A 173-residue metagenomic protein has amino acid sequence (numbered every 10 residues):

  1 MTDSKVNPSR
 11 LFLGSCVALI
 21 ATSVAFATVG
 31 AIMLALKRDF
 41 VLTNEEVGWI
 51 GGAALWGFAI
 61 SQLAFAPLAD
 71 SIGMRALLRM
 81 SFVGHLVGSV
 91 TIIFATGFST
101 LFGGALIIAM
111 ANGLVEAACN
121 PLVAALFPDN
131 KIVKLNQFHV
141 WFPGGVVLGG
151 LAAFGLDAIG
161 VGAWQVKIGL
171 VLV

Functional and structural regions predicted by a protein language model:
R10-N44, N120: Extracytoplasmic
S23, A27, A109-A117, V147: Small-residue-rich segments within alpha-helical transmembrane domains of MFS-like 12-TM solute carriers
A27, A54-L63, V147: Residue-level signature of mid-helix packing/kink "hotspots" within the transmembrane helices of 12-pass Major
I60-S99: Conserved MFS/SLC helix-loop-helix module at the cytosolic interface between two early adjacent transmembrane helices
F82, L86-S89, G104-A105, A111 (+1 more regions): A generic transmembrane-helix signature of 12-TM secondary carrier transporters
G104-V140: Cytoplasmic helix-loop-helix junction between adjacent transmembrane helices in 12-TM secondary transporters
N130, K134-V173: Helix-loop-helix hairpin linking two adjacent transmembrane segments in secondary transporters
